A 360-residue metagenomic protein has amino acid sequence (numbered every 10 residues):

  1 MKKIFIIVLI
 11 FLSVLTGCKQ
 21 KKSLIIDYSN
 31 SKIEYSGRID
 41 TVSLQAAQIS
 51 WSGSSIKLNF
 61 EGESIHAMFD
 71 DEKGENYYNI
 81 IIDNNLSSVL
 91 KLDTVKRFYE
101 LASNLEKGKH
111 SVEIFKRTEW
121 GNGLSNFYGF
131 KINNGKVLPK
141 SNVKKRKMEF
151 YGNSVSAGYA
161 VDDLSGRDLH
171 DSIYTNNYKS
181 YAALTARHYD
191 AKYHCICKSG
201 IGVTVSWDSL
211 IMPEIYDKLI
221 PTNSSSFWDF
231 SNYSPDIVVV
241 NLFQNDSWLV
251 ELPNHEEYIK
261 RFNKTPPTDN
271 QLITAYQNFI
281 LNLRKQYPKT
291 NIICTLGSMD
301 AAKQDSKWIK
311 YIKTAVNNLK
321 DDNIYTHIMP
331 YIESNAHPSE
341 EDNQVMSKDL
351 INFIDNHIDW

Functional and structural regions predicted by a protein language model:
M1-I25: Bacterial Sec-dependent N-terminal signal peptides
C18-Y151, V155-Y174: N-terminal secretory targeting modules
G53, N122-G123, V161, R167-T265 (+5 more regions): Conserved SGNH/GDSL esterase-like catalytic core that processes O-acyl groups on lipids and polysaccharides
K147-Y151, S156, Y193-C197, D236-N241 (+2 more regions): Structural recognition of the beta-strand scaffold that forms the well-ordered cores of secreted hydrolase catalytic
A182-K192, F279-N291, N318-D321: A structural motif corresponding to the C-terminal end of an alpha-helix and its immediate exit/capping segment
L272, Y276, N343: Aromatic/hydrophobic pocket-lining residues that form the small-molecule binding cavity in soluble enzyme cores
Y276-L281, K313: Generic structural signal for well-ordered alpha-helices, preferentially at hydrophobic/aromatic core positions
T290-S298, Q304-W360: Extracellular serine-dependent O-acyl
